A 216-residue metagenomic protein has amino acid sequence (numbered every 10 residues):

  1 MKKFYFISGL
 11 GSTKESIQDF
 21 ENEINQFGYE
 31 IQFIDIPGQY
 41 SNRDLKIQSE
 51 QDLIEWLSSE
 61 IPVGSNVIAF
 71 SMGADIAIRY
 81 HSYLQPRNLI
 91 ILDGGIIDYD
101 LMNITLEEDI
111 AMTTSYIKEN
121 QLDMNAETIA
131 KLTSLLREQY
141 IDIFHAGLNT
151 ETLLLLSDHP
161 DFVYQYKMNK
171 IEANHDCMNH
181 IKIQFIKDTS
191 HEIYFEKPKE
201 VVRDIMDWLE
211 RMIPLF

Functional and structural regions predicted by a protein language model:
K2-S41: Conserved HGGG/HGGXW glycine-rich cap/lid loop of the alpha/beta-hydrolase fold
Q32-N66: Active-site loop/oxyanion-hole signature of alpha/beta-hydrolase fold enzymes
A69-A77: Gly/Ala-rich beta-loop-alpha elbow adjacent to hydrolase catalytic centers
I78, L89-Y116, N169: Flexible "cap/lid" loop of the alpha/beta hydrolase fold
T128-F144, K167-N169: Active-site nucleophile elbow and catalytic-triad environment of alpha/beta-hydrolase enzymes
L148, L154-L156: Short beta-strand/loop motif that positions the catalytic acidic residue of the alpha/beta-hydrolase fold
L156-T189: Conserved loop-alpha-helix segment in the C-terminal half of the alpha/beta-hydrolase fold that carries the catalytic
T189-P198: Catalytic histidine-centered segment of alpha/beta-hydrolase-like enzymes
